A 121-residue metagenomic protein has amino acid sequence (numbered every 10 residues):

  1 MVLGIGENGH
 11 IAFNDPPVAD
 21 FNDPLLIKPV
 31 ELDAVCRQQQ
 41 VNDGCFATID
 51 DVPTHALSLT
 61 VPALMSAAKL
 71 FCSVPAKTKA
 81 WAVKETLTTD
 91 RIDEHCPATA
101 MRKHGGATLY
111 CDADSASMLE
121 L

Functional and structural regions predicted by a protein language model:
M1-L121: Conserved phosphate- and dinucleotide-binding cores of soluble alpha/beta proteins, encompassing both enzyme active
